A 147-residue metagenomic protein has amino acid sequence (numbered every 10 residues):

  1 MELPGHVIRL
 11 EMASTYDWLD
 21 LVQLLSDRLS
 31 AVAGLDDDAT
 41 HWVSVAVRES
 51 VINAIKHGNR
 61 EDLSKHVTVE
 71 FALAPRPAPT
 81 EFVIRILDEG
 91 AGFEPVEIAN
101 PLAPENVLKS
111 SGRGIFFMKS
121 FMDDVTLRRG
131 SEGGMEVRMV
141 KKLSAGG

Functional and structural regions predicted by a protein language model:
M1-R9, I55-G147: Conserved beta-strand-loop-beta-strand hairpin that lines the nucleotide-binding pocket of ATP/GTP-utilizing enzymes
L3-D38: Helix-loop-beta hinge of the Bergerat
L24-L25, L29, W42, I86-L87 (+1 more regions): Short hydrophobic/aromatic-rich motifs at helix boundaries and adjacent loops
D27-R48, V107-S110: Conserved short strand/loop->alpha-helix "switch" segment adjacent to the catalytic nucleotide/phosphoryl-transfer site
E49, N53: Conserved polar catalytic motif of the HATPase_c/GHKL fold
